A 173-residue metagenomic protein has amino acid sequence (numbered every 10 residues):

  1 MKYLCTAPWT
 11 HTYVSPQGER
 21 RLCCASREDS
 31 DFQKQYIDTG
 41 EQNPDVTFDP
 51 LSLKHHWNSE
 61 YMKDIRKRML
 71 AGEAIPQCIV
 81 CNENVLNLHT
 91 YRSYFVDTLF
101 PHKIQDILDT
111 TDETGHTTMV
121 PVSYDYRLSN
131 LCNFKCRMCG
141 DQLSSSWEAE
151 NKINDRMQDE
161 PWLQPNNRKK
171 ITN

Functional and structural regions predicted by a protein language model:
K2-T6, T118: Short loop/turn motifs at secondary-structure junctions and domain boundaries
A7, R20-A25, A74-L86, L131-Q142: Local cysteine-cluster metal-coordination motifs and their immediate loop/turn environment, predominantly Fe-S cluster
P8-W9, S52: A conserved catalytic-core signature of glycosyltransferases
S15, R20-C23, P165, K170-I171: Class I S-adenosyl-L-methionine
P16-G18, L53, L128, N133: Generic structural signal for small/hydrophobic residues in well-ordered secondary structure, especially within
A25-V85: C-terminal accessory region of radical SAM enzymes
D31-D45, V85-N173: Conserved alpha-helical substructure of the radical SAM core
